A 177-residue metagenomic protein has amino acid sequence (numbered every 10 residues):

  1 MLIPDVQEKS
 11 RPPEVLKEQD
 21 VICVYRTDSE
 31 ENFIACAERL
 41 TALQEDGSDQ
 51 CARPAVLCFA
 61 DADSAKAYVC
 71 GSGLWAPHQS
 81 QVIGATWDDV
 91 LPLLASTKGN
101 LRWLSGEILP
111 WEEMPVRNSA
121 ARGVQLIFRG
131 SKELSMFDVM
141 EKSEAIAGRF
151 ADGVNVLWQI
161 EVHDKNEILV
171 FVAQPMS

Functional and structural regions predicted by a protein language model:
M1-S177: Tubulin/FtsZ superfamily GTPase core signature
